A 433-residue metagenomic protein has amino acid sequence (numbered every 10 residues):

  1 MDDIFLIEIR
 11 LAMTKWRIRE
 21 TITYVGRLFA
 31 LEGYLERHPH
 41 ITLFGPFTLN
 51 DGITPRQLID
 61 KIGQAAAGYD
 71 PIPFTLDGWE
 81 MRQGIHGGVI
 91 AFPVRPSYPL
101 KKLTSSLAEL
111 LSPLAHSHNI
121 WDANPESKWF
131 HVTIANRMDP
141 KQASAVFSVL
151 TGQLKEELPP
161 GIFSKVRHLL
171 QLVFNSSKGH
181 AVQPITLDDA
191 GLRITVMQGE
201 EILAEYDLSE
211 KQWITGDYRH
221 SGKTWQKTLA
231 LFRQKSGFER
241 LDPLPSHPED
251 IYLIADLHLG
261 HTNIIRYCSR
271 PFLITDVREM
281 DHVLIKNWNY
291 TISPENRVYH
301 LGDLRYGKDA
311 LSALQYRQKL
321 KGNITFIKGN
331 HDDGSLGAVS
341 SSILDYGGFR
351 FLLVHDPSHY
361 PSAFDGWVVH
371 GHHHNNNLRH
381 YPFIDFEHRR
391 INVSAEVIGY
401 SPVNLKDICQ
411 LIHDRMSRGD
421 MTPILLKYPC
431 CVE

Functional and structural regions predicted by a protein language model:
M1-T75, M81-G84, V94-I185, I202-D242: Basic, often amphipathic N-terminal segments
I41, V132, P243-Y252, L259 (+1 more regions): Beta-strand-turn-beta hairpins that frame and shape the catalytic cleft of phosphate-ester-processing enzymes
T42-A67, P73, E279-K328: Short, well-structured hydrophobic secondary-structure segments
D51-T54, Q142, L301-K319, K328 (+3 more regions): Metal-dependent catalytic neighborhoods of phosphoester/phosphodiester hydrolases
V94-I120, H131-I134, G307-K308, T325-P361: Internal catalytic-core helix/loop-beta-alpha segment that presents or stabilizes conserved functional determinants
S236-S312, V393-V397, C430-C431: N-terminal active-site segment of His-dependent metallophosphoesterases
A255, L301-D303, G329, V354 (+1 more regions): Active-site flanking residues adjacent to catalytic metal/cofactor-binding acidic residues
D332-P429: Conserved beta-sheet core of the metallophosphoesterase superfamily
